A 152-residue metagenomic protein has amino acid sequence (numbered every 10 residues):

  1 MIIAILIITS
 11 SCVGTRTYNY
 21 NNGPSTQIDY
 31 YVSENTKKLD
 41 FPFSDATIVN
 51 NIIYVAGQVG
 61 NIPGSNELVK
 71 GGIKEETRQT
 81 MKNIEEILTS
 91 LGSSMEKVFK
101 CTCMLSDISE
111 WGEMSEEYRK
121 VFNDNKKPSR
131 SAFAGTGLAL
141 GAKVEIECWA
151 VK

Functional and structural regions predicted by a protein language model:
M1-A4: Sec-dependent signal peptide recognition, specifically the positively charged N-region followed immediately by
L6, C12-K82, E86-L91, E96 (+1 more regions): N-terminal presequence-like segments and the immediate start of the first folded domain
F99-C101: Surface-exposed aromatic
